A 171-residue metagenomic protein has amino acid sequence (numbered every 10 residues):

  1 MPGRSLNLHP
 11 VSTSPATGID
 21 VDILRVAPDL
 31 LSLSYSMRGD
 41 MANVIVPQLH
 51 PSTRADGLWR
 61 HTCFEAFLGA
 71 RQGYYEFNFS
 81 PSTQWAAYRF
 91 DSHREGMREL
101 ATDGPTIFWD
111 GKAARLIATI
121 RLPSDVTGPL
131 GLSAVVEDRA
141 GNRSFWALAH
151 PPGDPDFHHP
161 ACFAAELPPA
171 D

Functional and structural regions predicted by a protein language model:
M1-Q48, G57, A149-D171: Order/disorder boundary and secretion-linked terminal/linker segments
D20-D22, S32-S36, E65, R115-T119 (+1 more regions): Beta-strand secondary-structure signal
D20-V26, A101-G111: Short amphipathic beta-strand and strand-loop transition segments with alternating hydrophobic
R25-A27, M37-M41, A70, L122-S124 (+1 more regions): Beta-strand elements of well-folded, non-transmembrane domains
A42-Q48, A86-D91, G128-P129: A short, polar/proline- and glycine-enriched secondary-structure boundary/capping micro-motif
T53-D103: Extracellular/luminal beta-rich ligand-recognition and adhesion surfaces characterized by aromatic-Gly/Pro-enriched
A55-G73, T127-D171: Acidic/polar low-complexity flexible segments
I107-P123: Surface-exposed extracytoplasmic segments
